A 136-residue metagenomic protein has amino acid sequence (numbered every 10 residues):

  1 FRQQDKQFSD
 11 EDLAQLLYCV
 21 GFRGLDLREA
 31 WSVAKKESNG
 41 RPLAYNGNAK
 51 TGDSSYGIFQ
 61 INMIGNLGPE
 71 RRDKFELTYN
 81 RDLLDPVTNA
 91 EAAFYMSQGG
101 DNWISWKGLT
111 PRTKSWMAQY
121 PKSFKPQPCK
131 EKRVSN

Functional and structural regions predicted by a protein language model:
F1-G40: Export/targeting segments at the very N-terminus of extracytoplasmic proteins
R28-S32, Y45-N136: Catalytic and binding regions of secreted/periplasmic enzymes and modules that target cell-wall glycans
